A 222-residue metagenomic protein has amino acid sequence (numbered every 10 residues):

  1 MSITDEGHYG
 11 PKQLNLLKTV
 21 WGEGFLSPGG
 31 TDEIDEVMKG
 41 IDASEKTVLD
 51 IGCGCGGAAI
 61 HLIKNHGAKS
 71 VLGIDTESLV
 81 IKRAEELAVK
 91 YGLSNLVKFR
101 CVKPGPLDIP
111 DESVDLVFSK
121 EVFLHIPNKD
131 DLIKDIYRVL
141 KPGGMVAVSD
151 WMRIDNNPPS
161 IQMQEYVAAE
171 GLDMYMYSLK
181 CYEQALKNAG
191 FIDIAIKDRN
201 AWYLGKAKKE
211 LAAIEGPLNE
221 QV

Functional and structural regions predicted by a protein language model:
S27-S44: Conserved alpha-helix/loop element of class I SAM-dependent methyltransferases that forms part of the SAM/SAH-binding
L49-I51, C55-P106: Class I SAM-dependent methyltransferase SAM/SAH-binding core
G105-L116: A short acidic, Gly/Pro-enriched loop at the edge of an enzyme's catalytic core that lines a small-molecule cofactor
L116-N128: A short SAM/SAH-binding and catalytic strip from SAM-dependent methyltransferases
D130-M145: A short glycine-rich, Lys/Arg-flanked "PGG" loop and its adjoining helix->strand segment in the class I
W151-D173: Short, glycine-/aromatic-enriched active-site segment of Class I SAM-dependent methyltransferases
M174-A189: Short alpha-helix
K197-V222: C-terminal helical/coil "lid" or tail adjacent to the Rossmann-like core of SAM-dependent
